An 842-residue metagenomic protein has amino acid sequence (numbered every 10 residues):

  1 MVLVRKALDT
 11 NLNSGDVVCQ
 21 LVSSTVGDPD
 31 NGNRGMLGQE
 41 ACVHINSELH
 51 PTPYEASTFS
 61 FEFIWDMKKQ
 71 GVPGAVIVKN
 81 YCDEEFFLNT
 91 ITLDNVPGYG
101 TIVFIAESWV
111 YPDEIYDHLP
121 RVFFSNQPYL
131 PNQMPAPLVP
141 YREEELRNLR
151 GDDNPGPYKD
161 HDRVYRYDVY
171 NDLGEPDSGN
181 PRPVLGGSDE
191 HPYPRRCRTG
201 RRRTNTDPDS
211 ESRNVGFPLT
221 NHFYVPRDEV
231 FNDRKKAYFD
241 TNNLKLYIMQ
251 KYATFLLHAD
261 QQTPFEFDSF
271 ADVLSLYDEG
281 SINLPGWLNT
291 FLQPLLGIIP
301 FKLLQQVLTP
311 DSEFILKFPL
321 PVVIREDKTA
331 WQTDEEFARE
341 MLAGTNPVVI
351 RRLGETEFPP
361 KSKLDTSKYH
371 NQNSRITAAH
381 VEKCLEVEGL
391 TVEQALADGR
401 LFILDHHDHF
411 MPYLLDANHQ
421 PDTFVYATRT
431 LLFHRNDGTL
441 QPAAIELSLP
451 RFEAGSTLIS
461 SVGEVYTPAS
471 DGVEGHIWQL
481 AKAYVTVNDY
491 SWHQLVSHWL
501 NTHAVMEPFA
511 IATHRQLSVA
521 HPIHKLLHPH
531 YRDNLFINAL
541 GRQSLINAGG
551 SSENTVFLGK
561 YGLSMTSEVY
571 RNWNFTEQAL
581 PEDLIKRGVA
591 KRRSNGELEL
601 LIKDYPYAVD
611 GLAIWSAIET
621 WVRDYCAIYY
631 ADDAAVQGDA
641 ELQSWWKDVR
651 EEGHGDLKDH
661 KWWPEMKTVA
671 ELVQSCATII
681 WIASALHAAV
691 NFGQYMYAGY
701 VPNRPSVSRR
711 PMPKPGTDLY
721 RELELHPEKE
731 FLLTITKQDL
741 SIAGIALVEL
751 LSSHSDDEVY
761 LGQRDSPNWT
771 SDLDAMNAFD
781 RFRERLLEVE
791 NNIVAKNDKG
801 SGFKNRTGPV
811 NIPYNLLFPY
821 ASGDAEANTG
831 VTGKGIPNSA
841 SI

Functional and structural regions predicted by a protein language model:
M1-I842: Long, compositionally biased charged/polar stretches
